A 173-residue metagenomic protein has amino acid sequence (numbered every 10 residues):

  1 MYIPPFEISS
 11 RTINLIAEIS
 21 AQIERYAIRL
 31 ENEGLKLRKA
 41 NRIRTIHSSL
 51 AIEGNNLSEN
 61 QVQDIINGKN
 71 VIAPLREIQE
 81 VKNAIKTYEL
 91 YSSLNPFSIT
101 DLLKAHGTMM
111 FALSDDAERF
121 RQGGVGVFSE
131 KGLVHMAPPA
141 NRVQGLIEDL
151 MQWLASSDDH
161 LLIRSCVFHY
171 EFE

Functional and structural regions predicted by a protein language model:
M1-E173: FIC/Doc superfamily catalytic core
